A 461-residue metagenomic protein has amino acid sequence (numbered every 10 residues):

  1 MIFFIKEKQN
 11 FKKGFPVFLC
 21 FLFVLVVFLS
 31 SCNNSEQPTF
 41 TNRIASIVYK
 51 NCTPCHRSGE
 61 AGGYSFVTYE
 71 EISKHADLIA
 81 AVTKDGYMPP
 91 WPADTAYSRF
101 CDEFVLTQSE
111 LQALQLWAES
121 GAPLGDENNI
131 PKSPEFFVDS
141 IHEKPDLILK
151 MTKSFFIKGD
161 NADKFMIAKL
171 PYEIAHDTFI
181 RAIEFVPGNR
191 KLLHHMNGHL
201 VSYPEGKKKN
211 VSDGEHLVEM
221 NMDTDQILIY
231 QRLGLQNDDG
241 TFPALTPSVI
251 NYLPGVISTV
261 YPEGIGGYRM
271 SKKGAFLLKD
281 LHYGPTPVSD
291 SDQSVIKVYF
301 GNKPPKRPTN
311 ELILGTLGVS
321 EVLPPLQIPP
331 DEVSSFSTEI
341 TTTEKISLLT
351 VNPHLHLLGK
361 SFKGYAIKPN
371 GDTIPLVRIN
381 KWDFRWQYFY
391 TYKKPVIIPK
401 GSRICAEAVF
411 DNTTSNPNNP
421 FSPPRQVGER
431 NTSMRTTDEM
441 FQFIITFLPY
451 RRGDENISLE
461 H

Functional and structural regions predicted by a protein language model:
M1-T39: Bacterial Sec-dependent N-terminal signal peptides
C32-L170, G274-D280: Aromatic- and Gly/Pro-enriched helix-to-coil junctions and flexible linker segments
S73, D77-L78, G86-C101, N197-P262: A surface-exposed loop-and-adjacent beta-strand signature within N-terminal beta-sandwich domains that mediate ligand
G121-G125, G284-V288, V409-N418: Short acidic/polar inter-strand loop motif in beta-rich domains
P131-V201, P287-L358, P417-H461: Solvent-exposed, flexible loop/coil segments flanking beta-strands in beta-rich domains
I180-R181, Y268-Y283, V396-F410: Noncatalytic modules at the cell exterior or secretory-pathway interfaces, chiefly beta-strand-rich lectin/adhesion
Y230-N302: Beta-strand-rich globular domains of non-transmembrane regions
T341-E344, L349-R435: Extended, compositionally biased non-globular segments
